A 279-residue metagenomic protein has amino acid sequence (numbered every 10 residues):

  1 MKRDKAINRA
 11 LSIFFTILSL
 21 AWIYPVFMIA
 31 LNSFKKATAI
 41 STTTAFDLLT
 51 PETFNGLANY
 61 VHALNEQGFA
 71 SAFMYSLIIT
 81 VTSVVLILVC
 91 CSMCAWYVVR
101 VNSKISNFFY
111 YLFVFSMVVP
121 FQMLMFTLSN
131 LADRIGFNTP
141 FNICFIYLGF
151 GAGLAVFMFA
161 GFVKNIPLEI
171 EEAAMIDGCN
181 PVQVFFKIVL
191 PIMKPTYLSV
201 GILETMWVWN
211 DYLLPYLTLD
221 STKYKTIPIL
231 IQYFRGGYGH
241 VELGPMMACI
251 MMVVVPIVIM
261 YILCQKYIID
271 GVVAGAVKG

Functional and structural regions predicted by a protein language model:
K2-G279: A structural signal for multi-pass alpha-helical bundles of membrane permease subunits that mediate small-molecule
